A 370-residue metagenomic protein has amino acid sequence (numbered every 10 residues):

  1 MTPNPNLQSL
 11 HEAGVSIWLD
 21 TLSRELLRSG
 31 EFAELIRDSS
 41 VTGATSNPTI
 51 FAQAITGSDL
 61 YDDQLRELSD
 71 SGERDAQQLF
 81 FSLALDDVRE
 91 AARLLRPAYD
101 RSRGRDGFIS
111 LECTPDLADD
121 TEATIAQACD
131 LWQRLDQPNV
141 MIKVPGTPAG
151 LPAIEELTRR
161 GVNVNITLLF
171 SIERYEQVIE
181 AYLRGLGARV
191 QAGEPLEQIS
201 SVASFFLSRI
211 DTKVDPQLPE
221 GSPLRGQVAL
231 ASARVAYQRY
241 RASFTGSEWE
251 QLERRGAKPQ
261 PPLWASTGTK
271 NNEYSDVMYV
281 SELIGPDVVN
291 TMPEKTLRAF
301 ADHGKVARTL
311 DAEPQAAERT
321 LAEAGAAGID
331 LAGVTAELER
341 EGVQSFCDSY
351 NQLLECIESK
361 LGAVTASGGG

Functional and structural regions predicted by a protein language model:
M1-G30: N- or domain-start disorder-to-order transition segments that initiate the globular core
S16-W18, T42-T45, D106-S110, N139-K143 (+3 more regions): Structural preference for beta-strand elements that scaffold enzyme active sites
L22-R24, T49, T114-A118, P145-A149 (+3 more regions): Active-site beta-loop-alpha junctions enriched in small/polar residues
L26, D120-A126, V144-T158, S171-L183: Active-site-adjacent beta->alpha loops and helix N-cap segments on the catalytic face of soluble alpha/beta enzymes
S46-N47, L111, I142, L157 (+2 more regions): Conserved, mostly hydrophobic/aromatic
I50-A153: Active-site beta->alpha loop and helix N-cap motifs at the rims of alpha/beta catalytic domains
V162-K295: Catalytic alpha/beta core domains of metabolic enzymes, predominantly
G256-G362: Flexible, acidic glycine-rich loops studded with aromatic residues
